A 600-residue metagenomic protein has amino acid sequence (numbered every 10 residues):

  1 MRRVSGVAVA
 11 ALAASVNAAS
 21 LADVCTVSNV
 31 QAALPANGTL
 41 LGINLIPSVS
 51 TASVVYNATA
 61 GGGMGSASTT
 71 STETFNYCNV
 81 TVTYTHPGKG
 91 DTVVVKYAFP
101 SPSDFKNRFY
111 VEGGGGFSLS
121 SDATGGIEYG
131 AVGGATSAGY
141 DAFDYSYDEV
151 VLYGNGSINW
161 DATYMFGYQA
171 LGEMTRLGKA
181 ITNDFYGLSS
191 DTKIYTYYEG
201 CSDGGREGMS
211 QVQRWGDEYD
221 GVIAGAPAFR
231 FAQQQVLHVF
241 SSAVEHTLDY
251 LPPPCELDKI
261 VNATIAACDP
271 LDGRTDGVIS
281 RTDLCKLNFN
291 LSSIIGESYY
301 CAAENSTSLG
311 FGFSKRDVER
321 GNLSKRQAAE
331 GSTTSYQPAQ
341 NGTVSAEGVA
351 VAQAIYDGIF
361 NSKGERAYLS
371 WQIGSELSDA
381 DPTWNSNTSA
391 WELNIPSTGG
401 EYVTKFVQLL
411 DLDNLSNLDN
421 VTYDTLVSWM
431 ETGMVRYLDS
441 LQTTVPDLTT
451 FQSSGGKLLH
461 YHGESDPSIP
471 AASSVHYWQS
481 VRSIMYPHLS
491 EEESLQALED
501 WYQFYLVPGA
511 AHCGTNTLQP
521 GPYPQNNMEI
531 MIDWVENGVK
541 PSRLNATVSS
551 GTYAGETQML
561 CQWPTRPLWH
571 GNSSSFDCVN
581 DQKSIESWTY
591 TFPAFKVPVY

Functional and structural regions predicted by a protein language model:
M1-L21: Fungal secretory targeting signals
R3-S5, Y77-T275, K286-N290, P382-K457 (+3 more regions): Serine-hydrolase-like catalytic core of hydrolytic proteins
A14-R108, S120-S121, N290-D413, P524 (+2 more regions): Catalytic-loop region of hydrolases
Y164-G167, L251-C255, Q337-Q340, E464-S465 (+2 more regions): Active-site rim elements
D191, T275-R281, N361-Y368, M485-E492 (+2 more regions): Acidic/polar loop patches that form or flank catalytic/metal-binding clefts of enzymes that bind anionic ligands
S210-V212, D217-F360, Y523: A catalytic-pocket lid/entrance helix-loop region that shapes and gates access to the active site across common
A228, S241, P270, R274 (+5 more regions): Short, well-ordered loop/turn and helix-capping segments at boundaries between secondary-structure elements and domains
E493, L498-L518, S550-Y553: Histidine-bearing beta->alpha loop at or near hydrolase active sites
